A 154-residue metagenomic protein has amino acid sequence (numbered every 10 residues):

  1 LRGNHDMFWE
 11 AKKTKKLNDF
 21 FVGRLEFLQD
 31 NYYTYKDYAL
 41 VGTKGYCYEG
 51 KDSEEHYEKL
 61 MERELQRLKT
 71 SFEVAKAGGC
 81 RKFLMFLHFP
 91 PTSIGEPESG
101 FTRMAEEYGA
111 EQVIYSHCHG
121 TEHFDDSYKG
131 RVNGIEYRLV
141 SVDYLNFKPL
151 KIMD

Functional and structural regions predicted by a protein language model:
L1-G3, G23-Q29, H123: Short N-terminal secondary-structure initiator segments
L1-G3, T43, F86, S116 (+1 more regions): Generic beta-sheet signal
N4-K12, T34, C47-K51, P90-E96 (+2 more regions): Active-site environment of divalent metal-dependent phosphoester hydrolases
K12-P97, M104: Conserved catalytic scaffold of divalent metal-dependent phosphoesterases
R24, G109-A110: A SAM-dependent methyltransferase catalytic signature shared across enzymes that methylate proteins
F27, L40, V113, Y137-L139: Conserved beta-strand scaffold positions in the cores of enzyme catalytic domains, especially in NTP/NDP-utilizing
T34, K59, E73, R103-Y108 (+1 more regions): Binuclear metal-dependent phosphoesterase catalytic core
